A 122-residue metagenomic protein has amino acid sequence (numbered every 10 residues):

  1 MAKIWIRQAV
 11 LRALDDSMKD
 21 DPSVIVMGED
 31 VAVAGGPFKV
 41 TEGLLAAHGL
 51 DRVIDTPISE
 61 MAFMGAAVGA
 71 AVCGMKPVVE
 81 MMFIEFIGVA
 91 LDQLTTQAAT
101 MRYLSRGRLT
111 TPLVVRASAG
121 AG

Functional and structural regions predicted by a protein language model:
M1-G122: Thiamine diphosphate
